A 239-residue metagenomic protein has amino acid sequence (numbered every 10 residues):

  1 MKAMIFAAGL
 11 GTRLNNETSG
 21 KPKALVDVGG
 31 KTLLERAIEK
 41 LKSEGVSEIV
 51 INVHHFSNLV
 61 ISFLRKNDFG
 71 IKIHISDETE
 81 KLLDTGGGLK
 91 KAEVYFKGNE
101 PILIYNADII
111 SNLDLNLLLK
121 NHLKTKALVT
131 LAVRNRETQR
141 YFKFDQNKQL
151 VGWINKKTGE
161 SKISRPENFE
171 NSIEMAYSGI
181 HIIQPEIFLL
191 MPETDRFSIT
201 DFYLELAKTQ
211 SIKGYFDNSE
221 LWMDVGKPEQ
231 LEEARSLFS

Functional and structural regions predicted by a protein language model:
M1-S19, E44: N-terminal nucleotide-binding beta1-loop-alpha1 segment
K2-I5, K31-N106, L117, E193-T194: Conserved N-terminal catalytic core of the sugar/cofactor nucleotidyltransferase
F6, V28, N52, S76-E78 (+3 more regions): Generic beta-sheet signal
L14, V60-L64, A234: Hydrophobic packing residues within well-ordered alpha-helices of enzyme cores
G20-E35: Short catalytic helix/loop segments, enriched in acidic residues and glycine and frequently bearing histidine
P101-Y105, I110, N116-L123, R136-E137 (+1 more regions): Catalytic-core segments of class I nucleotidyltransferases/pyrophosphorylases that form NMP-activated intermediates
T125-N135: A short, conserved acidic/glycine-rich loop-to-beta-strand motif that forms the donor nucleotide-sugar/metal
K143-D145: Short beta-strand-to-turn element immediately C-terminal to the catalytic PLP-Schiff-base lysine in fold type I
